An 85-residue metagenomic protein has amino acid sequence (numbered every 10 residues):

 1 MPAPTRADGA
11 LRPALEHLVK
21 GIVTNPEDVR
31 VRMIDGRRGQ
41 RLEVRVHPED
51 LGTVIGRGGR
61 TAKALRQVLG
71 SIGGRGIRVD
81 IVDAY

Functional and structural regions predicted by a protein language model:
M1-T53, T61-Y85: RNA-contacting regions in translation and RNA-metabolism proteins, encompassing KH/S1 modules where present
